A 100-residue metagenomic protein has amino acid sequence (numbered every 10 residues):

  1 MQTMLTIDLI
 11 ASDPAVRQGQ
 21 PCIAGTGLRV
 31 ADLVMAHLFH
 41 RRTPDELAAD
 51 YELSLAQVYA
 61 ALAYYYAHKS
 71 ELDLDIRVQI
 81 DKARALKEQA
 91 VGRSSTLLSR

Functional and structural regions predicted by a protein language model:
M1-I10, V16, M35, F39 (+4 more regions): Long, charge-rich, low-complexity intrinsically disordered regions
D8-L28: Short, Lys/Arg-enriched anionic-surface-contact patches
I23-G25, E52-L55: Structural motif
G27-R41: Short, amphipathic alpha-helical "recognition" segments used to contact nucleic acids or chromatin
P44: Helix-turn-helix DNA-binding elements, focusing on the entry/boundary residues of the two helices that contact DNA
